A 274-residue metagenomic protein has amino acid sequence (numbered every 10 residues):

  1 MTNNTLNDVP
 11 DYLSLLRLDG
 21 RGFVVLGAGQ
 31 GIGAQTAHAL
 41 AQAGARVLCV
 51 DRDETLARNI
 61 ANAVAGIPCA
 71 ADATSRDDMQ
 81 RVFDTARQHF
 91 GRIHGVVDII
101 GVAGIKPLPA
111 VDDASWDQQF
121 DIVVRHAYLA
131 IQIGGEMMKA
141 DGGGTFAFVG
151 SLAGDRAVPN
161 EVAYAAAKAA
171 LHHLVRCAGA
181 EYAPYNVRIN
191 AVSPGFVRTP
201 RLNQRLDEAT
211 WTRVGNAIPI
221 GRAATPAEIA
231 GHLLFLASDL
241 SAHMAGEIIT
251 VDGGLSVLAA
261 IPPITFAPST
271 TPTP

Functional and structural regions predicted by a protein language model:
T2-N7, A191, T212-L240, M244 (+1 more regions): C-terminal helical subdomain
P107-L108, D112-F120, L202, V214: Substrate-binding pocket helix/loop in short-chain dehydrogenase/reductase
P109, R156-V162, P184, G221 (+1 more regions): Active-site loop immediately N-terminal to the catalytic Tyr-X3-Lys motif of short-chain dehydrogenase/reductase
I131, A167, V175: Active-site helix of classical SDR
E136, A180-E181, A242: Alpha-helical segment proximal to the catalytic Tyr-Lys
S151: Residue(s) in the substrate-gating loop at a strand-loop-helix junction that position the organic substrate next
A183, R188, M244-G246: Short, small/polar-rich loop/turn modules that mediate ligand/substrate recognition or access, typified
